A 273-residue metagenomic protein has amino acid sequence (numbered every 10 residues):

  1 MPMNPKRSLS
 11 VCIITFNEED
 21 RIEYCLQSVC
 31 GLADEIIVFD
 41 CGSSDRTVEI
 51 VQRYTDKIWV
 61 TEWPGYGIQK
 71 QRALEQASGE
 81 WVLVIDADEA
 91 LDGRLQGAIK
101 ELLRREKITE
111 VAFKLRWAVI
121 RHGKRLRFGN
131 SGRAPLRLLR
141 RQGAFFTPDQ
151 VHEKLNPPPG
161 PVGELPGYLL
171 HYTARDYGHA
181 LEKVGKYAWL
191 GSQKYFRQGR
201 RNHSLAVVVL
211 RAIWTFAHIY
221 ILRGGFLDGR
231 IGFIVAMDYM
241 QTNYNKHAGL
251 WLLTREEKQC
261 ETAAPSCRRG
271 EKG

Functional and structural regions predicted by a protein language model:
M1-S28: N-proximal low-complexity "stem/linker" segments adjacent to membrane-targeting elements
D20-E23, D45-Y54, R94-L95: Acidic helix N-cap motif at the loop->helix transition within catalytic regions of sugar-transfer enzymes
S28, D40-E49, D86: A conserved acidic beta->alpha catalytic loop
L32, R53-T55, S78, A134 (+1 more regions): Short, structured coil segments at secondary-structure junctions
A33-G42, W59, A87: Short beta-strand/loop segment that forms part of the nucleotide-sugar
V48-Q76: Conserved donor nucleotide-binding strand/loop of the catalytic core
I68-L74, W81, I85, D92-E257 (+2 more regions): Catalytic-site signature of metal-activated, phosphate-bearing donor transferases, centered on the GT-A/GT-A-like
G270-G273: Residue-identity detector for glycine
